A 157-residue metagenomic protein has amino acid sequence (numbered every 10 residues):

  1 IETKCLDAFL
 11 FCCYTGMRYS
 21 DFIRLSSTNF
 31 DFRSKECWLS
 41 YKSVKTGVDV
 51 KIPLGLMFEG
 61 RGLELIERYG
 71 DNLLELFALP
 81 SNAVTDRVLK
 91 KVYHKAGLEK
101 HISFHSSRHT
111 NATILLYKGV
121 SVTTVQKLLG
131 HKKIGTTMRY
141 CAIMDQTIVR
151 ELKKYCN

Functional and structural regions predicted by a protein language model:
I1-Y19, I23: Basic, Lys/Arg- and aromatic-enriched nucleic-acid-binding interface segment
T3-L6, P80-A83, E99-G119: Short basic/aromatic active-site micro-motif
T15, R24-E64: Conserved tyrosine-mediated DNA breakage-rejoining catalytic core shared by Y-recombinases
G16, F22, F104-G119, V125-Q126 (+1 more regions): Short, basic/aromatic-rich helical patch in the C-terminal catalytic core of site-specific tyrosine
N29-E36, E99-K100, V120-R139: Short, polar N-cap/turn motifs at the start of nucleic acid-interacting alpha helices
S43-G47, N82, L129-K154: Catalytic-site neighborhood detector that most strongly recognizes the C-terminal catalytic loop/helix of tyrosine
G55-E99: Active-site/catalytic core of tyrosine-dependent DNA strand-transfer enzymes
D71-N72, Y155-N157: C-terminal secondary-structure termini that scaffold catalytic or DNA-interacting sites
